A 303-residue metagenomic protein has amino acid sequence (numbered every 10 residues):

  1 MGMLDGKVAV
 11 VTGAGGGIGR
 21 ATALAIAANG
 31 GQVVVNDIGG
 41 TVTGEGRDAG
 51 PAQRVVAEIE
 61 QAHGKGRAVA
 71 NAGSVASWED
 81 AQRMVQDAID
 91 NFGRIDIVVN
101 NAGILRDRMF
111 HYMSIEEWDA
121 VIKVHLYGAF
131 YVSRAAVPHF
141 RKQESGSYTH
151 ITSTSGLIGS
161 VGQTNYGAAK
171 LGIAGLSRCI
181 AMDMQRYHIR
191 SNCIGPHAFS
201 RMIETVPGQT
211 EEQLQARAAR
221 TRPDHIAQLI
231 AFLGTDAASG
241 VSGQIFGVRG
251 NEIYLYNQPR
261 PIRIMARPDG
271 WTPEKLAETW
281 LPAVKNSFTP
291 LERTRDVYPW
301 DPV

Functional and structural regions predicted by a protein language model:
M3-V35: Canonical Rossmann dinucleotide-binding motif of NAD(H)/NADP(H)-dependent dehydrogenases/reductases, specifically
D5, A62-R67, D87-N100, R106 (+2 more regions): A glycine-rich helix->loop->beta "capping" turn within Rossmann-like NAD(P)(H)-dependent oxidoreductase domains
A49, A72-R83, I115: The beta1-alpha1 cofactor-binding region of Rossmann-like NAD(H)/NADP(H)-dependent oxidoreductases
M109-F110, E117-I122: Substrate-binding pocket helix/loop in short-chain dehydrogenase/reductase
S133, A169, S177: Active-site helix of classical SDR
S153: Residue(s) in the substrate-gating loop at a strand-loop-helix junction that position the organic substrate next
C193, Q213-V303: C-terminal helical subdomain
